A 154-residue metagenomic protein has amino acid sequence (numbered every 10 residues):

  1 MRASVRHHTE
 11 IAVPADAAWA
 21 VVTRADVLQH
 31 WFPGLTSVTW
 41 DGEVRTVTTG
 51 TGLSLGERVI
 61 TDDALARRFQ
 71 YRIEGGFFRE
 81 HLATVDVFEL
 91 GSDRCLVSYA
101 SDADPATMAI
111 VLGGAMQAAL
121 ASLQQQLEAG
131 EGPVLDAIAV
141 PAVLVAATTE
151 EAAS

Functional and structural regions predicted by a protein language model:
M1-T39, L144-S154: Hydrophobic ligand-binding cavity/cleft-lining segments
R2, G50-G52, G76-F78: Glycine-centered tight beta-turn/hairpin loop motif at sheet-sheet or coil-to-beta transitions
R2-H8, V44, S54, R68 (+2 more regions): Intrinsic-disorder/low-complexity, polar/charged segments enriched in Ser/Thr/Lys/Arg/Asp/Glu/Gln
H7-T9, L55-T61, I73, L82-E89: Hydrophobic/aromatic beta-strand elements that line small-molecule binding cavities or substrate pockets in beta-rich
A15-D16, T61-L65, V87-L96: A short, structured loop/turn motif at beta-sheet edges
A17-V22, L28, R45, V59 (+3 more regions): Hydrophobic pocket/interface hotspot
G34-T36, D41-E43, L53-L55, L65-F69 (+1 more regions): A generic structural signal for short beta-strands and their flanking turns/coil linkers
I73-Q126, V134-I138, S154: Beta-strand/loop substructures that line and gate deep hydrophobic ligand-binding cavities in soluble
